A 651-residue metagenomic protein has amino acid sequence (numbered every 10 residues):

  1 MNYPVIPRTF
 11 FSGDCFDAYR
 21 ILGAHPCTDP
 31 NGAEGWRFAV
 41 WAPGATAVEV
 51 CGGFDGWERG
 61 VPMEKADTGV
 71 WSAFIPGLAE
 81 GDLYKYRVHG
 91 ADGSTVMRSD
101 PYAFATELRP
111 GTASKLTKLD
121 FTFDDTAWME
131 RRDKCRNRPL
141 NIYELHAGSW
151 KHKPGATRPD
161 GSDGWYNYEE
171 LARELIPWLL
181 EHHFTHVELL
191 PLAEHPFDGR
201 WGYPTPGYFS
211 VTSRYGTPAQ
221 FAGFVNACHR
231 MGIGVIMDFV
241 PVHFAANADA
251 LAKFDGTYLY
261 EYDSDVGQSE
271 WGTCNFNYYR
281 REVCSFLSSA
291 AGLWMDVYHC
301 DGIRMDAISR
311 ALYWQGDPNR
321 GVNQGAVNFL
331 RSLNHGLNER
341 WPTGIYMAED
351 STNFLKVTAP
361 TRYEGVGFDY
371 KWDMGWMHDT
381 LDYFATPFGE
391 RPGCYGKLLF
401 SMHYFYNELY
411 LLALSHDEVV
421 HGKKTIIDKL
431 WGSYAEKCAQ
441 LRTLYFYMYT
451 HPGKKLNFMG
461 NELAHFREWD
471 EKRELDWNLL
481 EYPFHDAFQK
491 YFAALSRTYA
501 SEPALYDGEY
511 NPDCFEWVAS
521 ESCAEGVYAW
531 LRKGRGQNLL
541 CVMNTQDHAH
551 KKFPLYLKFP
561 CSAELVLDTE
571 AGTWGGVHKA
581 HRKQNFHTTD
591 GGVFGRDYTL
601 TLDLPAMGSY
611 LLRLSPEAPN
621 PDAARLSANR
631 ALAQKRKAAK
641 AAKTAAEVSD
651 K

Functional and structural regions predicted by a protein language model:
M1-L140, Y168-L179, H183, E436-C438 (+2 more regions): Carbohydrate-interacting/catalytic domains
A42-G44, F54, D67, G77 (+9 more regions): Short, flexible loop/turn elements at secondary-structure junctions
T95-V96, K151-K153, H195-D198, H243-N247 (+6 more regions): Short catalytic/ligand-binding loop motif for oxyanion handling, primarily in non-cytosolic enzymes, centered on
R109-P110, H299-D301, Q315-K472, A500-L555 (+2 more regions): Conserved alpha/beta catalytic core and glycan-binding cleft of carbohydrate-active enzymes
F123-W128, E170-R173, C284-A290, F388-F400 (+1 more regions): A Trp-anchored, charged/polar loop motif used as the substrate-binding/catalytic surface of acyl/ester-handling
A127-N137, H146-V322: Substrate-binding/active-site clefts of carbohydrate-active enzymes
Y208, T212-G216, Y278, R320-V322 (+3 more regions): Short, contiguous acidic/charged loop-to-helix segments that flank catalytic cores in large enzymes
